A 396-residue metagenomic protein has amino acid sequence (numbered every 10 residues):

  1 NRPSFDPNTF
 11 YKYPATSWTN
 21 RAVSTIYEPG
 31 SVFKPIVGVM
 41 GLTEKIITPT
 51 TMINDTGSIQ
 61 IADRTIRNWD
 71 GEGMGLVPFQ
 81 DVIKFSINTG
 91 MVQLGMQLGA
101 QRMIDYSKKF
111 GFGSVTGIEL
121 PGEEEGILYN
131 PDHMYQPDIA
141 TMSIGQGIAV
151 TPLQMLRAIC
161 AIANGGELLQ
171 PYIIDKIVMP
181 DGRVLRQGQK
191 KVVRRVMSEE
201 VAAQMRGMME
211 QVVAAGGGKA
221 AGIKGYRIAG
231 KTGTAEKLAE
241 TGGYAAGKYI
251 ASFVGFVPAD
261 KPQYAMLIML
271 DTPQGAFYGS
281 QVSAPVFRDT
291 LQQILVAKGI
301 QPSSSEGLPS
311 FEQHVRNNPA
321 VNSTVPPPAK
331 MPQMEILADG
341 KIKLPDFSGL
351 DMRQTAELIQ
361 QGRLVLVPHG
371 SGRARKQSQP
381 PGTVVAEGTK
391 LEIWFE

Functional and structural regions predicted by a protein language model:
N1-S31, I36-L270: Beta-lactam-recognizing serine transpeptidase/beta-lactamase-like catalytic domain environment
V37, P78, M103, G279 (+2 more regions): Generic hydrophobic secondary-structure packing signal
V39, G166, D181-G182, S283 (+2 more regions): Intrinsically disordered, low-complexity regions
G225, A239, I268-T272, A276-Q281 (+1 more regions): Ligand-recognition elements built from short beta-strands and adjacent flexible loops
G247-A251, A284, M352: Short amphipathic alpha-helical surface patches that serve as generic macromolecular interface elements
